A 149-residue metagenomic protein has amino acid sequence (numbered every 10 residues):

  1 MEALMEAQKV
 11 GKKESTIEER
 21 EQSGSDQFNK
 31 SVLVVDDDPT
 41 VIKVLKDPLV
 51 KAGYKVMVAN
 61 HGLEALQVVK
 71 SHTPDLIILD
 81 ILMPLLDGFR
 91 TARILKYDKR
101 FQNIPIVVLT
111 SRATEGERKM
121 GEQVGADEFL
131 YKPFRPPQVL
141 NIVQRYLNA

Functional and structural regions predicted by a protein language model:
K43-K51: Charged docking surfaces used in two-component/phosphorelay signaling
G53-N60, V68: Short hydrophobic/Thr-rich beta-strand motif most characteristic of the beta2 strand and flanking loop of CheY-like
H72-I78: Active-site beta3 strand of CheY-like receiver
M83: Receiver (REC) domain active-site loop signature in two-component systems and cognate sites in sensor histidine kinases
F134-Q144: C-terminal output helix
